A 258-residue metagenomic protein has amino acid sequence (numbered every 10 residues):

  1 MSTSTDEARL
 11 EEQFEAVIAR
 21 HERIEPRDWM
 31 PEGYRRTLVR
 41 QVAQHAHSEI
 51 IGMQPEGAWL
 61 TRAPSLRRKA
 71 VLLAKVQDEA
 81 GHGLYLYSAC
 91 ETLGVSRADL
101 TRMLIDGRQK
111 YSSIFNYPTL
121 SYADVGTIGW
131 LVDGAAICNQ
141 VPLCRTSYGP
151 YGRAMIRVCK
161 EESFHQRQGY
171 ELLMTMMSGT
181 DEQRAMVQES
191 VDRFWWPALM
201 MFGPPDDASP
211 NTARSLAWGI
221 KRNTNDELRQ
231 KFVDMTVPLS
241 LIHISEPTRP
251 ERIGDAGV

Functional and structural regions predicted by a protein language model:
S2-E11, A70, K75-M103, G169-M174: Conserved alpha-helical segments that form or flank metal/cofactor-binding pockets of metalloenzymes
S2-E25, H47, D99-Q109: Acidic, low-complexity proline/glycine-rich segments
R23-A43, M103-G129, T146, G179-Q183 (+1 more regions): Acidic/His metal-coordination segments adjacent to aromatic residues that form catalytic metal sites in metalloenzymes
W29-Y34, G52-A74, A136-Y151: Helix-loop segments that flank and shape redox-cofactor active sites
Y34-H45, A63-H82, V125, P150-E162 (+1 more regions): Alpha-helical scaffold segments that form or flank carboxylate-/histidine-based iron centers
S113-Q168: Internal, conserved structured core segments that host functional sites
P205-L241, S245: C-terminal accessory extensions/subdomains outside the catalytic/core fold
I242-V258: Single conserved hydrophobic/aromatic residue that forms the stacking wall/gate of nucleotide- or nucleobase-binding
